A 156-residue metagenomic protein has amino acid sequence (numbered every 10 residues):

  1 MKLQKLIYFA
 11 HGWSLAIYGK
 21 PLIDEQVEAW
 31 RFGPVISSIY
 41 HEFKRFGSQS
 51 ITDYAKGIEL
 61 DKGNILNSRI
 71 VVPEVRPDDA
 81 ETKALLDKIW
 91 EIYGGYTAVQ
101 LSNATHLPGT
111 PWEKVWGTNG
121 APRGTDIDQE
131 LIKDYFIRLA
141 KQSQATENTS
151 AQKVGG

Functional and structural regions predicted by a protein language model:
M1-G156: Domain-edge interaction signal
